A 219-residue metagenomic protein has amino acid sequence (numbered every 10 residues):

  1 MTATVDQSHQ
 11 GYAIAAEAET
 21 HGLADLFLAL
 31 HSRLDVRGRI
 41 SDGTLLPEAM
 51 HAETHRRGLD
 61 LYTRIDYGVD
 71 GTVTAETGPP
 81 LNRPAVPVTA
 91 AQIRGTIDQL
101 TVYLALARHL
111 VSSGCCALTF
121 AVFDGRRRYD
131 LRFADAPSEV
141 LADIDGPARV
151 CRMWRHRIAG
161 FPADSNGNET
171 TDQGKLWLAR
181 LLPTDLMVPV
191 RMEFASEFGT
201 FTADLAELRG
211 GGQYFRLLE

Functional and structural regions predicted by a protein language model:
M1-V69, V111-E219: Acidic, serine/threonine-rich low-complexity disordered tracts
V69-Y129: Active-site/ligand-binding surface loops and adjacent short beta/alpha elements that line catalytic pockets across
